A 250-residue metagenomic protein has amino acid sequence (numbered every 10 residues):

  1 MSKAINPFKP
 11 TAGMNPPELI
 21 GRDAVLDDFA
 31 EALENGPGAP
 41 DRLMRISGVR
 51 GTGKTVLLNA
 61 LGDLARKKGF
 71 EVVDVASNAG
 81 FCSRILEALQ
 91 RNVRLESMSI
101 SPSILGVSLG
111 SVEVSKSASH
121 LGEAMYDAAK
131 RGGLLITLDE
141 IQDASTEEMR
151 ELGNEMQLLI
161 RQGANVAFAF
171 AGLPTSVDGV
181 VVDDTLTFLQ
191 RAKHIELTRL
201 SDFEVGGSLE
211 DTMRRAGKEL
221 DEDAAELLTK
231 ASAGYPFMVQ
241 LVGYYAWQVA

Functional and structural regions predicted by a protein language model:
M1-R42, A88-R91, L105, R161: A short, basic N-terminal segment
G38-A60: Walker A/P-loop nucleotide-binding motif
N59-F81: Conserved catalytic segments around the Walker B and adjacent sensor/switch elements of P-loop NTPase domains
G80-S83, P102-M125: Short glycine-rich substrate-engagement loop in P-loop NTPases that contacts/grips substrate
S115-T175, G179-T185: Conserved Walker B catalytic segment
V182-T198: A short helix-turn-beta junction within AAA+ P-loop NTPase domains corresponding to the substrate/partner-engaging
L197-A224, V242: Conserved small helical "lid"/interfacial subdomain of P-loop NTPases
A225-A231, F237-A250: C-terminal helical "lid" of AAA+/P-loop NTPase domains
